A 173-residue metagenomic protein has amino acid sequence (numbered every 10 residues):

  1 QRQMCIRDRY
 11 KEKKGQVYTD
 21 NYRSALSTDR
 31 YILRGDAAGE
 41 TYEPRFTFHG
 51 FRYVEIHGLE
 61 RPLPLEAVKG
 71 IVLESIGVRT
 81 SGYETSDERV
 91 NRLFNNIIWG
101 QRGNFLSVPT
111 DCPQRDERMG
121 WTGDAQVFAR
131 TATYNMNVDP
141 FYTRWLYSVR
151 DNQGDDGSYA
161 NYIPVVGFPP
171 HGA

Functional and structural regions predicted by a protein language model:
Q1-R2, P169-A173: Short, intrinsically disordered, charge-balanced linker/junction segments flanking boundaries in proteins
Q3, R7-Q114, G123-D124, P140-T143 (+2 more regions): Extracellular/oxidizing-compartment recognition motifs
L59, V127-V138: Well-ordered alpha-helical scaffold segments within catalytic/enzyme domains
F94, N135, H171-G172: Short acidic-aromatic active-site loops that bind/stabilize oxyanions
E117: A glycine-rich phosphate-binding loop feature that marks nucleotide/adenosyl-phosphate handling sites
V127, Y159, G172-A173: Extended, hydrophobic alpha-helical segments in both membrane/secreted and soluble proteins
R130-T133, Y147, D151: Generic alpha-helical structural context detector
